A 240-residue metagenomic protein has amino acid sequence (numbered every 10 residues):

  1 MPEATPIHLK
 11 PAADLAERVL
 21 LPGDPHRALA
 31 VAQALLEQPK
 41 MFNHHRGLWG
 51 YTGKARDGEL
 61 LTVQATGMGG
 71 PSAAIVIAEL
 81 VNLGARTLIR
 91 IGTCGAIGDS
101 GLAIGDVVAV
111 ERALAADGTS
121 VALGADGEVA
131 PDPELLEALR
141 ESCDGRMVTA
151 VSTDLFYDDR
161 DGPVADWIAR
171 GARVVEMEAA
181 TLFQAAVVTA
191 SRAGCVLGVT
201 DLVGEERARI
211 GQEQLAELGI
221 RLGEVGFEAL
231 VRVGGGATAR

Functional and structural regions predicted by a protein language model:
M1-E137, S142: Metabolite-binding pocket within alpha/beta catalytic cores that recognizes anionic/polar moieties
Q38-H44, G145-T149, V233-R240: Flexible, glycine/charged-enriched surface loops at secondary-structure junctions
D126-G171: Active-site rim beta-loop-alpha module in soluble metabolic enzymes
A138-C143, A185, V225-V233: Generic non-transmembrane alpha-helical segments
G145, Y157-V164, R170, Q184-V187 (+2 more regions): Conserved PLP-enzyme active-site core in the AAT-like
G162-L202: A C-terminal functional module that forms or caps the active site or interfaces directly with catalytic machinery
E205-R240: His/Asp/Glu-rich mid-to-C-terminal helical/loop segments that flank catalytic regions of hydrolases
